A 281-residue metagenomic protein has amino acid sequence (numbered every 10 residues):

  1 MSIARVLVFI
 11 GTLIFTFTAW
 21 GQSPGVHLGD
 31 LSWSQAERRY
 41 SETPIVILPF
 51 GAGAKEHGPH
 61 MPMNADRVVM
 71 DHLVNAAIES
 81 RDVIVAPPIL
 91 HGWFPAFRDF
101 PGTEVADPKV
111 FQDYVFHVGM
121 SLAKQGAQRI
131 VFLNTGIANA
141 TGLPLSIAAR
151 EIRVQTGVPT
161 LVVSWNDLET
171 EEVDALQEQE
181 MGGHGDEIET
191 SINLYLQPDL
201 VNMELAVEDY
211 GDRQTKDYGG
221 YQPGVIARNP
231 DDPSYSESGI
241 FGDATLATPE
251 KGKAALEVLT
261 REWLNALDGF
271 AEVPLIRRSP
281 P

Functional and structural regions predicted by a protein language model:
M1-L7: Bacterial N-terminal signal peptides that target proteins for export
L7-T18: Bacterial N-terminal signal peptides
Q22-P95, D99-K109, D113-V131, T135-P281: Extended, histidine- and acidic-residue-enriched regions that form the cofactor-binding/catalytic faces
